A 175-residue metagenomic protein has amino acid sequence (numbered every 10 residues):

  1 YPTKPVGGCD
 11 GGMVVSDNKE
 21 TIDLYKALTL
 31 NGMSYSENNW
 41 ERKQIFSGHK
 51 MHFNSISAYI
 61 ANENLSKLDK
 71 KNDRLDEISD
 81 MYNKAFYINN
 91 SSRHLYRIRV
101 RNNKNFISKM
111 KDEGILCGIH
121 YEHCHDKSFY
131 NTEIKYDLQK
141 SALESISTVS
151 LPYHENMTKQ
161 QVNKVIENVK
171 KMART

Functional and structural regions predicted by a protein language model:
Y1-L95: Active-site region of PLP-dependent enzymes
Y1-P2, V100, E155: Short loop or secondary-structure boundary microenvironments that flank and position key functional residues
V6-G8, I22, F106-I107, D126-F129 (+1 more regions): Short catalytic/ligand-binding loop motif for oxyanion handling, primarily in non-cytosolic enzymes, centered on
K19, R99-K104: Helix N-cap motif at beta-to-alpha junctions
Y25, F106-G114, V165-K170: Short amphipathic alpha-helices in soluble, non-transmembrane regions that often serve as interface/regulatory elements
N31-W40, M81, F106-V149: Conserved PLP cofactor-binding pocket of PLP-dependent enzymes
I60, R93-V100, G118-E122, S150: Short beta-strand segments
N131-T175: PLP-dependent enzyme catalytic core of the Aspartate aminotransferase-like
